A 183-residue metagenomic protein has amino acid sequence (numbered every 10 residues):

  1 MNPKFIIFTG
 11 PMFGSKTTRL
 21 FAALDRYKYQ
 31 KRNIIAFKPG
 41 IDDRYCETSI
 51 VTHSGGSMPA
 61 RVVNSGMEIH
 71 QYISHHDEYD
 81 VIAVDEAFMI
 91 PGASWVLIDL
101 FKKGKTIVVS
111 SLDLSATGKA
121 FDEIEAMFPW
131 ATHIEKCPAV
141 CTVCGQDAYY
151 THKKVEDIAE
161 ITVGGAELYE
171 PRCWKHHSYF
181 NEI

Functional and structural regions predicted by a protein language model:
M1-I73, S115-A126, K136-A139, V163-I183: Conserved P-loop
A23, V96-G104, E123-W130: Catalytic-core regions built around general acid/base machinery
N33, T106, H133: Residues at the starts of beta-strands that form the adenosine-phosphate
H76-I90: Conserved P-loop NTPase "ATPase switch" module shared by AAA+ and STAND
D80, A131-T132: Conserved acidic residues
A83, T106-D113: Structural recognition of the conserved hydrophobic beta-strand(s) that form the central parallel beta-sheet of P-loop
E86-L100, L114-F121: Conserved ATPase-coupling elements of RecA-like P-loop NTPase cores
V140-T162: Short recognition patches in nucleic-acid-associated and regulatory proteins
